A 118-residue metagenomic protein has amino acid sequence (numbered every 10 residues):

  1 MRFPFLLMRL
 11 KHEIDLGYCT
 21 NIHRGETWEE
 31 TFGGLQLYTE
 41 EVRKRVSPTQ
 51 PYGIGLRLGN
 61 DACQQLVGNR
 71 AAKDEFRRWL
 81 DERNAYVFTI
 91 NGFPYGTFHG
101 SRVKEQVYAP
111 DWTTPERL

Functional and structural regions predicted by a protein language model:
R2-L118: Alpha/beta catalytic barrel-like cores
